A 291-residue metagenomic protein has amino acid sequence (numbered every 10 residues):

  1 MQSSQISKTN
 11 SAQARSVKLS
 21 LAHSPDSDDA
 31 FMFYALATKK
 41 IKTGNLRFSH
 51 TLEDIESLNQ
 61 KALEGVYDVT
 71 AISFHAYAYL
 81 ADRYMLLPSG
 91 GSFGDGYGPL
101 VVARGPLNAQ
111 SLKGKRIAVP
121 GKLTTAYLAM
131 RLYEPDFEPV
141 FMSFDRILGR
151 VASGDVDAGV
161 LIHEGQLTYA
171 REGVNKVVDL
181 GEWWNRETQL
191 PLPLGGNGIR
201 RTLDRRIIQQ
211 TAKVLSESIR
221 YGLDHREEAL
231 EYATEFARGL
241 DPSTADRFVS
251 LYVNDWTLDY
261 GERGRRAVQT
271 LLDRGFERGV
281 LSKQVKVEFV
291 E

Functional and structural regions predicted by a protein language model:
Q2, L86-A109, L132, N185-T202: Hydrophobic/proline-rich hinge and linker segments of small-molecule sensing/allosteric domains, predominantly
A14-T38, P99-D157, E164, R266-T270: Bilobed "Venus flytrap"/periplasmic-binding protein-like clamshell domains and structurally analogous long
L19-S20, R83-G91, R116: A structural signal for short loop-to-beta-strand junctions that line the ligand-binding cleft of periplasmic/secreted
D28-M32, I41-S73: Extracytoplasmic small-molecule ligand-binding "clamshell" domains of the periplasmic binding protein/Venus flytrap
I41-T51, Y133-R146, L281-V287: A local structural motif
D54-E56, G65-A78, S143-F144, L161-L167: Beta->alpha turn/N-cap motifs
F144-E235: Pocket-lining segment of extracytoplasmic ligand-binding domains
D204-R274: Secondary-structure end/capping motifs
